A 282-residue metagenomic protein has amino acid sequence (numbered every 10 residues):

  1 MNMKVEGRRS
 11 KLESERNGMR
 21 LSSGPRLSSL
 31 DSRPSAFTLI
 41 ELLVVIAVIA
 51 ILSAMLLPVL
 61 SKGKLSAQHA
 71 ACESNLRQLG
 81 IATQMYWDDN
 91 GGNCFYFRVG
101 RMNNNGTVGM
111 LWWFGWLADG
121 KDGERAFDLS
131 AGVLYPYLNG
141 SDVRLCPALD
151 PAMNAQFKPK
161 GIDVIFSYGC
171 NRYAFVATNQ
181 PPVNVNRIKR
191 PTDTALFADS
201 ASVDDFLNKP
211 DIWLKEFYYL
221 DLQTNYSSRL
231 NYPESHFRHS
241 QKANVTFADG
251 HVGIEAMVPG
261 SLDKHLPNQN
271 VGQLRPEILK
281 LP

Functional and structural regions predicted by a protein language model:
M1-M3, M19: Methionine residue identity
K4-E15, G24-R33: Arg/Gly-rich low-complexity intrinsically disordered repeat tracts
E6, E13, V45-I49, G109 (+2 more regions): N-terminal non-cleavable signal-anchor helices
S35-S74: Amphipathic alpha-helical segments typified by the pilin-like N-terminal helix that continues immediately C-terminal
A70-P282: Short, well-structured segments within or immediately adjacent to enzyme catalytic domains that line ligand-binding
